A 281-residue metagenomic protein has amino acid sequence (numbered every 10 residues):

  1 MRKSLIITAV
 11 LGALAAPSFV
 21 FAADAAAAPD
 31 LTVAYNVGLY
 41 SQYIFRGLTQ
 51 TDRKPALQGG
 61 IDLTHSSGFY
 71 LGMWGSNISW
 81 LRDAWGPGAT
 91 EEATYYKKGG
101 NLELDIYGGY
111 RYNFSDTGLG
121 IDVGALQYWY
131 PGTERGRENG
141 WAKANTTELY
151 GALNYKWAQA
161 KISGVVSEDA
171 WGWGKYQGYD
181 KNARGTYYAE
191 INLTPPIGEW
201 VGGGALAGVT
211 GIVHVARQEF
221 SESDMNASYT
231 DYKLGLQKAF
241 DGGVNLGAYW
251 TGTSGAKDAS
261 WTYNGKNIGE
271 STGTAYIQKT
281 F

Functional and structural regions predicted by a protein language model:
M1-T32: Cleavable N-terminal export/targeting peptides
F21-T32, G68-L71, N113-G120, P196-G211 (+1 more regions): Short loop/turn motifs that connect adjacent beta-strands in outer-membrane beta-barrel proteins
D24-T64, G68-S79, W85, T272: Short glycine/proline- and aromatic-enriched beta-strand/turn motifs that initiate or cap beta-hairpins
P29-L31, R53-L57, G100-L104, L119 (+5 more regions): Residues that define the transmembrane beta-barrel architecture of outer-membrane proteins
Y35-V37, I61, L71-M73, G108 (+7 more regions): Membrane-embedded beta-strand positions of outer-membrane beta-barrel proteins
L39-F45, G75-S79, Y112, A125-G132 (+6 more regions): Transmembrane beta-strands of outer-membrane beta-barrel pores
F69-K143: Surface-exposed loop and membrane-interface regions of Gram-negative outer-membrane beta-barrel proteins
K238, G265-F281: Outer-membrane beta-barrel "beta-signal"
